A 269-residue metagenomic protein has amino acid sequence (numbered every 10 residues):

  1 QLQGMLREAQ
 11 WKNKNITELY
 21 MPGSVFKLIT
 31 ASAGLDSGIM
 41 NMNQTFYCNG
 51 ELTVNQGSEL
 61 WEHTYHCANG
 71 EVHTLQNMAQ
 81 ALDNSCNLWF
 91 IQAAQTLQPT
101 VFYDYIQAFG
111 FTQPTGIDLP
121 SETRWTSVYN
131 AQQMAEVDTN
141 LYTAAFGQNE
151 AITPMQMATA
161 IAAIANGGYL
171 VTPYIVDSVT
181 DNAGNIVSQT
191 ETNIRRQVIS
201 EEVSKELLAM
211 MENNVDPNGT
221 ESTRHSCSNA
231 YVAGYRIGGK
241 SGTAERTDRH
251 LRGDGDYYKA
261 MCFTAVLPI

Functional and structural regions predicted by a protein language model:
Q1-S24, I29-I269: Beta-lactam-recognizing serine transpeptidase/beta-lactamase-like catalytic domain environment
